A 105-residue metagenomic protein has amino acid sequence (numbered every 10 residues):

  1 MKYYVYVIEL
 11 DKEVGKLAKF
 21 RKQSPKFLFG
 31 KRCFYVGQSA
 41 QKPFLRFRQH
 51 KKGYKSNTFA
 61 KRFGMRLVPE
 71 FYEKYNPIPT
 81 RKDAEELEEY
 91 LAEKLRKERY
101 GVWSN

Functional and structural regions predicted by a protein language model:
M1-R48, K82-Y90: GIY-YIG nuclease catalytic motif and its immediate N-terminal context
Q41-F44, R48-N105: Aromatic/basic micro-patches that form nucleic-acid/chromatin recognition or nuclease catalytic surfaces
